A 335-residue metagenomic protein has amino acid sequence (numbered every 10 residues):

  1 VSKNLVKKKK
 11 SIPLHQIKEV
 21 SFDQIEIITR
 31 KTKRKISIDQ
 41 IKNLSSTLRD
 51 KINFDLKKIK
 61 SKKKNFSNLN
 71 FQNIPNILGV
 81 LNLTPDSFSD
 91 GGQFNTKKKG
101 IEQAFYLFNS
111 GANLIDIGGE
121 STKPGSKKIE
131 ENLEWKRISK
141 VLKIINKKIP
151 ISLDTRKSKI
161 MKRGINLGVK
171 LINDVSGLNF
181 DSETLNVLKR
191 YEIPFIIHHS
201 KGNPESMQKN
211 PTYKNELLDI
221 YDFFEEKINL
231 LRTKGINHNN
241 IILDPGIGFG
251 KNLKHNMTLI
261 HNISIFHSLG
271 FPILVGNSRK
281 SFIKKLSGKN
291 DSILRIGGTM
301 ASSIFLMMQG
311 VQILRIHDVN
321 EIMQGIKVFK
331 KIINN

Functional and structural regions predicted by a protein language model:
V1-F66: N-terminal accessory interaction module
V1-K10, K18, F88-K98, E102-Q103 (+6 more regions): Active-site-adjacent loop and "lid" segments of alpha/beta metabolic enzymes
V1-L5, T32, S61-N70, N109 (+3 more regions): Short, Lys/Arg-enriched, disordered terminal segments
Q24, N76-V80, N113-D116, P150-S152 (+5 more regions): Structural preference for beta-strand elements that scaffold enzyme active sites
L56, I241, G248, H255: Nucleotide/pyrophosphate-binding catalytic subdomain
K57-D90, K98, A104-N109: Glycine-rich adenosyl-nucleotide cofactor-binding module
I117-S121: Short, conserved active-site loops that position catalytic residues or coordinate cofactors/metal ions across diverse
T233-N239: Flexible, glycine/charged-enriched surface loops at secondary-structure junctions
